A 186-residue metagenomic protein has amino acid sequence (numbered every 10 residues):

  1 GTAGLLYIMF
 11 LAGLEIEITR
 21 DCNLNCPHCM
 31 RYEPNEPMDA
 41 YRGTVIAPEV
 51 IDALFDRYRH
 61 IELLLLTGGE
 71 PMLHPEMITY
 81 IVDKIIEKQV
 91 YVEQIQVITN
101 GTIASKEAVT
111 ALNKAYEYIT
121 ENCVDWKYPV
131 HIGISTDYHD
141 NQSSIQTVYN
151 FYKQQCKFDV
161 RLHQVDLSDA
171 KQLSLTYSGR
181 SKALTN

Functional and structural regions predicted by a protein language model:
G1-A3, A115-N186: Radical SAM enzyme [4Fe-4S]-AdoMet core and its adjacent flexible, acidic and glycine-rich loops/tails across
A3-V97, A104-T110: Conserved alpha-helical substructure of the radical SAM core
I18, G68-E70, V97-G101, I134-Y138 (+1 more regions): A cross-domain feature marking catalytic cores of carbohydrate-active enzymes and several ubiquitous metabolic/repair
